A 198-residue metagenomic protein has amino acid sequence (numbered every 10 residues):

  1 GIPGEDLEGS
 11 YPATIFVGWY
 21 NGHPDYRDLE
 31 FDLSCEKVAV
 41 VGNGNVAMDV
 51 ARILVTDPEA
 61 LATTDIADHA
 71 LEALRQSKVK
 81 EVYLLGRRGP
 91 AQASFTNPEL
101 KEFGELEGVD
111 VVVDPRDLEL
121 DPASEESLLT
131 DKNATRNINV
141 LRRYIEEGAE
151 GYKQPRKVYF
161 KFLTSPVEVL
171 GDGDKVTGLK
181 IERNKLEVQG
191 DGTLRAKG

Functional and structural regions predicted by a protein language model:
I2-Q76: Glycine-rich dinucleotide-binding loop and its adjacent helix/turn
G9, M48-G198: Dinucleotide-binding/catalytic capping subdomain of oxidoreductase cores
